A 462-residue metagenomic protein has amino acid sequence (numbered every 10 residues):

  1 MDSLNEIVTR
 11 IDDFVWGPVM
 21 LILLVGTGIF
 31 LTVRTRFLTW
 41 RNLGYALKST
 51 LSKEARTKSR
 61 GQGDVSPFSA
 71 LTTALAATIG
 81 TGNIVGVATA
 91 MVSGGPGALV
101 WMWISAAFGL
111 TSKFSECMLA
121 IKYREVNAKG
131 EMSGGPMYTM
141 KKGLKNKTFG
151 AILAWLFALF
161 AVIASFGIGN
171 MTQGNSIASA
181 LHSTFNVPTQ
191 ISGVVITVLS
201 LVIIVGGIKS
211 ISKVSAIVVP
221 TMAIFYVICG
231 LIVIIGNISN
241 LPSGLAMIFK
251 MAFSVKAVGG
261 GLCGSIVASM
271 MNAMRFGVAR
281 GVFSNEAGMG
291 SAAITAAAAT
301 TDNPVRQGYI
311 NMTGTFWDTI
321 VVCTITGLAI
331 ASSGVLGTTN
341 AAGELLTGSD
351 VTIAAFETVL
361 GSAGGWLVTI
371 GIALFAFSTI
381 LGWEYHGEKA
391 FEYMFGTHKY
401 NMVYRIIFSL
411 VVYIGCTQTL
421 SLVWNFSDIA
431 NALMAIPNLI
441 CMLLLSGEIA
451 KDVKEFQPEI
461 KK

Functional and structural regions predicted by a protein language model:
M1-T81, M91-A98, G109, S409 (+2 more regions): N-terminal alpha-helical transmembrane segments of multi-pass membrane transport and channel/translocase proteins
S3-L4, R34-T39, G82-V87, S165-A178 (+5 more regions): Transmembrane helix-loop junctions in multi-pass membrane proteins
L23-F30, T35-L47, F157, G174-L181 (+4 more regions): Membrane-interface loop-to-helix entry segments
T27, L31-T32, S105-G130, M137 (+3 more regions): Helix-loop-helix module between adjacent transmembrane segments
F37-V65, T89, G94-L99, W103 (+5 more regions): Flexible loop linkers connecting adjacent transmembrane helices in multi-pass alpha-helical membrane transporters
T57-S93, L119-G143, L156-V162, C263-F316 (+1 more regions): Alpha-helical membrane segments and immediately flanking helix-loop junctions that form or couple to the substrate/ion
F108-E116, V194-I208, V219-S239, M271 (+3 more regions): Selective recognition of specific alpha-helical transmembrane segments in multi-pass small-molecule
E116-R124, A128, C229-F249, V255-S265 (+3 more regions): Extracellular/periplasmic helix-exit of transmembrane alpha-helices
